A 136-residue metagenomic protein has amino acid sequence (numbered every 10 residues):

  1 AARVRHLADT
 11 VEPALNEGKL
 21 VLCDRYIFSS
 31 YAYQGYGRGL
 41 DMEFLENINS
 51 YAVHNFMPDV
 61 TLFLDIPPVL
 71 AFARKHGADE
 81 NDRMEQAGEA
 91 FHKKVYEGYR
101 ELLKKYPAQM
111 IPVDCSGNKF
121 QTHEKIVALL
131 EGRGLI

Functional and structural regions predicted by a protein language model:
A1-V53, K125: ATP-dependent small-molecule kinase phosphotransfer cores that center on conserved nucleotide phosphate-binding segments
A2, Y26, I66-P67, G117-N118: Short beta->alpha linker loops
N16-E17, F56-M57, Y106: Short loop/turn elements that form and flank the Walker-type P-loop nucleotide-binding site in RecA-like NTPase cores
V21, D59, M110: Hydrophobic anchor at the start of a short beta-strand that flanks the dinucleotide cofactor-binding loop
D24-R25, H54-K75: Conserved phosphate-donor/acceptor-positioning beta-strand/loop module used by diverse small-molecule
V69-I136: NTP-dependent small-molecule kinase module
